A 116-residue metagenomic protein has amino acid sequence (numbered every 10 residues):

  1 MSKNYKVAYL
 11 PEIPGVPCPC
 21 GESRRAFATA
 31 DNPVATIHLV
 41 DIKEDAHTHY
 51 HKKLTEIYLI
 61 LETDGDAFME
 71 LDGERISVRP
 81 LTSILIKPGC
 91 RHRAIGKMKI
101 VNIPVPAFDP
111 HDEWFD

Functional and structural regions predicted by a protein language model:
M1-T36: A short, N-terminal "cap"/entry segment at the start of jelly-roll beta-barrel domains of the cupin/DSBH fold
V7, I37-D41, I57, R75 (+1 more regions): Conserved hydrophobic/aromatic beta-strand scaffold that supports enzyme active sites
P19, N32-V34, K52, V78 (+1 more regions): A generic fold-level signal
T36-K53: Conserved short histidine dyad/triad with adjacent acidic residue
L39, R75-S77, R91, K97: Well-ordered beta-strand positions in beta-sheet-rich domains
K52-P80, H111-F115: A short beta-strand-loop-beta hairpin characteristic of the jelly-roll/cupin
L81-T82, C90: Structural motif
P88-H111: Ligand-binding loop in jelly-roll beta-barrel domains
